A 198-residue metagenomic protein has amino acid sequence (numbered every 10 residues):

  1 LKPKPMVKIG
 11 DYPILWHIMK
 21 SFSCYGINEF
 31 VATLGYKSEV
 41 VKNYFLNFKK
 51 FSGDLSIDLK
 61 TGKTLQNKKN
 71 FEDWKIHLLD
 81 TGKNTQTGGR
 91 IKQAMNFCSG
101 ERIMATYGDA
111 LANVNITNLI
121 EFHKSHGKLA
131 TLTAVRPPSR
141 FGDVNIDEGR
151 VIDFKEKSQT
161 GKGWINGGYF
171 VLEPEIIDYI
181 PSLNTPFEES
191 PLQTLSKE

Functional and structural regions predicted by a protein language model:
L1-F48, L78: N-terminal glycine-rich phosphate-binding loop and ensuing alpha1 helix
K8, N145, V171-E173: Short, well-ordered beta-strand micro-motif
I9, T33, T81, T133-A134 (+1 more regions): Generic beta-sheet signal
P13-H17, L132, V171, E175: Short amphipathic alpha-helical face segments that pack within enzyme cores and frequently flank/anchor catalytic
I14-I18, G89-Q93, P191: Well-ordered alpha-helical segments embedded in enzymatic catalytic cores
N43-E148: Conserved beta-loop-beta/alpha segment of the NTase-like Rossmann-fold superfamily that binds/positions NTPs
R102-T106, L111, I116-K124, R136-F141 (+1 more regions): Catalytic-core segments of class I nucleotidyltransferases/pyrophosphorylases that form NMP-activated intermediates
